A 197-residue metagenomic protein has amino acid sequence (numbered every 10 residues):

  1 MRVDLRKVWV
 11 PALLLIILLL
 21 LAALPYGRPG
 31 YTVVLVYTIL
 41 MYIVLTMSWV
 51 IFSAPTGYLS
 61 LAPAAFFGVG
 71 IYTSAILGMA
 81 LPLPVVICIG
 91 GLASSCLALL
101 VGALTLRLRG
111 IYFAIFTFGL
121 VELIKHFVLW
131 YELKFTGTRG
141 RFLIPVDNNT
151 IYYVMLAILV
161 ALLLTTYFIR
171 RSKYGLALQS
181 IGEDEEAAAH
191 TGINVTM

Functional and structural regions predicted by a protein language model:
M1-M197: Transmembrane alpha-helices and adjacent helix-loop boundaries
